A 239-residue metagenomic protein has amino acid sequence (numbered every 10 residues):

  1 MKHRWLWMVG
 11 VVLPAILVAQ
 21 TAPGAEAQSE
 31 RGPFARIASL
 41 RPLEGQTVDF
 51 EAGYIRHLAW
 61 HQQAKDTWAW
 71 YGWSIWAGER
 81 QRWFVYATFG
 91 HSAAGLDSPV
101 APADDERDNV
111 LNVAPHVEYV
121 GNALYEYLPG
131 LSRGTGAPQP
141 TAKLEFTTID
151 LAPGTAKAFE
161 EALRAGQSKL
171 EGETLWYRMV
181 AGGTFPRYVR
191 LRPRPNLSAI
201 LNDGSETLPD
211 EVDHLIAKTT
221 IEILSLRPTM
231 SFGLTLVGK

Functional and structural regions predicted by a protein language model:
M1-R4: Positively charged n-region of N-terminal signal peptides that target proteins for export
M8-V18: Bacterial N-terminal signal peptides
A19-K239: Short S/T/G/P-rich N-terminal loop/turn motif that feeds into the first structured element of a domain
